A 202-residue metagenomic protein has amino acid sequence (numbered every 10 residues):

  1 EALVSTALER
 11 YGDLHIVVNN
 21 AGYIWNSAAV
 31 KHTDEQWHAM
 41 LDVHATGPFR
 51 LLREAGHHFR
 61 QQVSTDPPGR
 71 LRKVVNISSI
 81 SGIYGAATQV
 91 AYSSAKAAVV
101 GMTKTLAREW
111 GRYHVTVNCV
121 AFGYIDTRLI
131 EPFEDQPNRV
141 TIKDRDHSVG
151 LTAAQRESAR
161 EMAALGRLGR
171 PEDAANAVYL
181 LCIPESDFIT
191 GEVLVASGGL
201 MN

Functional and structural regions predicted by a protein language model:
A28-A29, Q36-H38, S148, A159: Substrate-binding pocket helix/loop in short-chain dehydrogenase/reductase
H32, G85-S93, T105, F133: Active-site loop-to-helix junction immediately N-terminal to the catalytic Tyr of the SDR YXXXK motif in Rossmann-fold
L52, A95, T103: Active-site helix of classical SDR
S79: Residue(s) in the substrate-gating loop at a strand-loop-helix junction that position the organic substrate next
Y84, A177-Y179, T190-N202: Short C-terminal tail/terminal secondary-structure segment of NAD(P)H-dependent dehydrogenase/reductase domains
G111, T116, I189-G191: Short, small/polar-rich loop/turn modules that mediate ligand/substrate recognition or access, typified
Y124-M162: A glycine/serine/threonine-rich, flexible loop-to-helix segment that serves as the NAD(P) cofactor-binding "lid"
